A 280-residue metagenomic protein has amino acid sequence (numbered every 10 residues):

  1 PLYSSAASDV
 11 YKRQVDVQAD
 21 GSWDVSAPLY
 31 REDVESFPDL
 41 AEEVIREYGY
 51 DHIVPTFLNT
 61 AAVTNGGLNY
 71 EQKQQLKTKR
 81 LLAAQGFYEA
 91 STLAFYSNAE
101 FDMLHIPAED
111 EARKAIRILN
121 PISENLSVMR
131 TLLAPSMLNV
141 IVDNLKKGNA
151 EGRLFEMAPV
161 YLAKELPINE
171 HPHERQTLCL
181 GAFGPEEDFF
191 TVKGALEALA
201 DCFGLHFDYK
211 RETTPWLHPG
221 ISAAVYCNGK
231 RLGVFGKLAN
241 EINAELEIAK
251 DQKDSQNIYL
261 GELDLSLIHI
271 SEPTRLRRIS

Functional and structural regions predicted by a protein language model:
S5-S271, R275: Extended beta-strand-rich architecture
I279: Cytosolic catalytic cores of cyclic-nucleotide second-messenger enzymes
